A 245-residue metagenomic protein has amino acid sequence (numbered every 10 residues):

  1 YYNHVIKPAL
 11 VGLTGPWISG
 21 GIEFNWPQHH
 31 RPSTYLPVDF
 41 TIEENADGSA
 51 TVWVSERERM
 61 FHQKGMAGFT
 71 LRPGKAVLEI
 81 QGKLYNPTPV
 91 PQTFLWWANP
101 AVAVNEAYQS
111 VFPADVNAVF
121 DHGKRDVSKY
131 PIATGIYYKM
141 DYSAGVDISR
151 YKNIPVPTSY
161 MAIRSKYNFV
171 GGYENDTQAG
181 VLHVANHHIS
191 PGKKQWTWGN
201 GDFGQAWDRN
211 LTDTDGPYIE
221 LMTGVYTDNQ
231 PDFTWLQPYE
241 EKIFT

Functional and structural regions predicted by a protein language model:
Y1-H4, A76, P87-L95, N99-E241: A contiguous, surface-exposed recognition patch within enzymatic or periplasmic domains that forms
Y1-S19: Solvent-exposed N-terminal domain segments of exported/luminal and surface proteins
P16-Q28, V181-G192: Short N-terminal helix-initiation segments at or just after the protein's N-terminus
S19-A76, E106, F203-T234: Extended, loop-rich substrate-binding clefts of extracytoplasmic carbohydrate-active enzymes
I42, E79-G82, W235-T245: Short Pro-Gly-centered flexible turn/kink motifs
S55, T70, E79-Y85, L95 (+1 more regions): Residues within well-ordered beta-strands of beta-sheet-rich folds
R59-F61, N86-P89: Short coil/turn motifs at secondary-structure junctions
